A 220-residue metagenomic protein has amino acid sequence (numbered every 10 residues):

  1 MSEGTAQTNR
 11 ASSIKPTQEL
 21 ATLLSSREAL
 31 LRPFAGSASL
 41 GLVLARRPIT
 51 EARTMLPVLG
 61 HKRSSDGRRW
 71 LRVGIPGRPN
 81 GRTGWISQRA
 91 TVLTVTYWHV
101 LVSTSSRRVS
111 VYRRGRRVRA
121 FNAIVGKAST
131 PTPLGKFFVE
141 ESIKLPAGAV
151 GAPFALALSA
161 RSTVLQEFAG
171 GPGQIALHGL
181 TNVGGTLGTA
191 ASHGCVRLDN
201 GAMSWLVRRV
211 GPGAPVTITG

Functional and structural regions predicted by a protein language model:
M1-Q18, G74-V102, R113, R119 (+1 more regions): Boundary regions of SH3-family modules and the immediately adjacent low-complexity/disordered segments in eukaryotic
M1-R63: Beta-loop motif signature
Q18, L24-E28, R53, D66-W70 (+8 more regions): Extracytoplasmic
S25, I86, L198: A conserved hydrophobic position in a structured secondary element of the catalytic/binding core that shapes
R47-A90: SH3/SH3-like beta-barrel superfamily modules
V58, N122-A123: Short, surface-exposed loop motifs enriched in S/T, G, D/E and P with embedded aromatic residues
G77, A90-W98, K127-F138, I143 (+1 more regions): Exported/periplasmic cell-wall-interacting domains
V109-V111: Short beta-strand scaffold segments in enzyme catalytic cores
